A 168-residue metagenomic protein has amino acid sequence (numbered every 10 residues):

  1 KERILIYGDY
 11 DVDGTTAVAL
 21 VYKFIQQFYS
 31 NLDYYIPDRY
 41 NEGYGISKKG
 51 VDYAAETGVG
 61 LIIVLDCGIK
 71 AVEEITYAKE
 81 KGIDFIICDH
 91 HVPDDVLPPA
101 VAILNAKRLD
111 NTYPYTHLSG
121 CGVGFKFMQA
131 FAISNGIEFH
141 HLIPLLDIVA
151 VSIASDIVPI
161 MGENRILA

Functional and structural regions predicted by a protein language model:
K1-A168: Replace "Mg2+/Mn2+-dependent" with "divalent metal-dependent
